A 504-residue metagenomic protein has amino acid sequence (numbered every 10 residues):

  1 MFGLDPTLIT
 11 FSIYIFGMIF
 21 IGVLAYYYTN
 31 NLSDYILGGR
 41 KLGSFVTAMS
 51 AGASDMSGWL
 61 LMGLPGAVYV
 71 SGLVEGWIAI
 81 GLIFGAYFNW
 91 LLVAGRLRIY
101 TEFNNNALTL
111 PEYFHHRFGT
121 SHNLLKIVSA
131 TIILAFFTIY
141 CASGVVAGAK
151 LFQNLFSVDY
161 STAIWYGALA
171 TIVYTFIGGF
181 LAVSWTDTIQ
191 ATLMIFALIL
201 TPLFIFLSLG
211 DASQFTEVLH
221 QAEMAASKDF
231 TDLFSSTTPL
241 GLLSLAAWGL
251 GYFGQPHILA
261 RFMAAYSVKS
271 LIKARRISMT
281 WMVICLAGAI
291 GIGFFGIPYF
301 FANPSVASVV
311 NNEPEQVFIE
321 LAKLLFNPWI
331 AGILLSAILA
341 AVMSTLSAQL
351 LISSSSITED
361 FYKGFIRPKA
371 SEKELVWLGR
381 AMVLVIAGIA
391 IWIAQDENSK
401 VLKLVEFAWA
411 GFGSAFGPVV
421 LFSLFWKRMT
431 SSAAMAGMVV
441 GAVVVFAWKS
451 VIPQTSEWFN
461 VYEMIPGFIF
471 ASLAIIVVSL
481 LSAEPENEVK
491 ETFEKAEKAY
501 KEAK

Functional and structural regions predicted by a protein language model:
M1-K504: Membrane-embedded helix-loop-helix hairpins and adjacent transmembrane boundary segments in multi-pass transporters
